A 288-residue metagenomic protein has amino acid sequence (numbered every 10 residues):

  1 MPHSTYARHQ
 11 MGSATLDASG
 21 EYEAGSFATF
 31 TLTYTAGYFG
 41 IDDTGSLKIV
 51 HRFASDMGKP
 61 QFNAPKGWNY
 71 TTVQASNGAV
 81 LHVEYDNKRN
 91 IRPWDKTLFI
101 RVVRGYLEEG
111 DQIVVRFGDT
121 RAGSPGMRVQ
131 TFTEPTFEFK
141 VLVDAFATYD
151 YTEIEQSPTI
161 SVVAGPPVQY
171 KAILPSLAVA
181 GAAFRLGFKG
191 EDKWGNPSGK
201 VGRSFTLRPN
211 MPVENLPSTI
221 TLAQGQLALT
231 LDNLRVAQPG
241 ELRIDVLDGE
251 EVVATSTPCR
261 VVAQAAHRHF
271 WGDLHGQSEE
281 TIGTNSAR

Functional and structural regions predicted by a protein language model:
M1-A14, A18, E153-W194, S198-G199 (+2 more regions): Short S/T/G/P-enriched beta-strand
M1-P167: Ser/Thr/Pro/Gly-rich, low-complexity intrinsically disordered stalk/linker tracts of secreted and surface-exposed
S26-F30, D43-G45, A180-G187, P239-L242: Short, solvent-exposed loop/turn segments enriched in Ser/Thr/Gly
I41-G45, F132-F137, G190-S218: Short flexible loop/turn segments that cap and initiate beta-strands
R52-A54, S76-G78, F146, K193 (+2 more regions): Change "in extracellular beta-sheet-rich domains … of secreted and cell-surface proteins" to "in beta-sheet-rich domains
G78-E84, R89, R208-Q224, L229: Low-complexity "stalk/linker" and mucin-like segments enriched in Ser/Thr/Pro/Ala/Gly
A223, A228-R288: An N-terminally biased module of ancient metal coordination in phosphate/nucleic-acid-related enzymes
